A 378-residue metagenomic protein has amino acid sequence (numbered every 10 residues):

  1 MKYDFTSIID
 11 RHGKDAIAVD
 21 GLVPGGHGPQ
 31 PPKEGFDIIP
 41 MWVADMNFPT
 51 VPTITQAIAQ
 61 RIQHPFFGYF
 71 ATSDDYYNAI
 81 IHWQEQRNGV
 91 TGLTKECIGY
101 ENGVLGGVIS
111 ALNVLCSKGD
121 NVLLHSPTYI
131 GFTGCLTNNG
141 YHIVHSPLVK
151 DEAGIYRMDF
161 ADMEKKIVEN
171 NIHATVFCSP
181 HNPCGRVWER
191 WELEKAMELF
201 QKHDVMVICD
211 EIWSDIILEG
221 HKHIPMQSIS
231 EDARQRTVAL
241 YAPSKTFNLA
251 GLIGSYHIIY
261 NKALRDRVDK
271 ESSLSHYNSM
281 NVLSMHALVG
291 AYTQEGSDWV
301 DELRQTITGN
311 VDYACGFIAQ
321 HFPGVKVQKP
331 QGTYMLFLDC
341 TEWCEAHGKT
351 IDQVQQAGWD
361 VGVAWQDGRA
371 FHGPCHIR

Functional and structural regions predicted by a protein language model:
K2-G103, S110, T293-Q294: N-terminal small-domain helix-loop-helix segment of the aminotransferase-like
Q56, S230-T308, C315-G316, Q320: Conserved core segment of the aminotransferase class I/II
F67-E198, D215-I216, H221-I229: Conserved core of the PLP fold type I
L124, H145, C209, W365-D367: Hydrophobic residues in well-ordered beta-strands that form the structural core
Y141, K202-V205, R234-Q235: A short helix->loop->beta-strand "cap" motif at the edges of active sites that frequently abuts
V289, Q305-C315, V327-T341, C375: Conserved glycine-rich beta-strand-loop-beta hairpin in the small C-terminal domain of fold type I
G324-K326, L338-R378: Conserved C-terminal alpha-helix-loop-beta "cap" of PLP-dependent enzymes that closes/shapes the active-site mouth
